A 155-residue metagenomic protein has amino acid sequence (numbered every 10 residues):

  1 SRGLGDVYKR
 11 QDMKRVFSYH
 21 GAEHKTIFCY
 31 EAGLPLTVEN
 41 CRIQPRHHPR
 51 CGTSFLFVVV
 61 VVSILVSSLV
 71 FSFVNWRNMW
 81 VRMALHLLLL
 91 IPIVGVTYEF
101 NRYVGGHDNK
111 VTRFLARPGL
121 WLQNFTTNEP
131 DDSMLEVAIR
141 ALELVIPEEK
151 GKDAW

Functional and structural regions predicted by a protein language model:
S1-Y8: Short, small-residue-biased leader/transition segments that mark boundaries at the very start of proteins
K9-G21, F100-N109: Juxtamembrane/interface segments at transmembrane-helix termini
M13, C51, L122: Residue-level signature of catalytic and energy-coupling elements of molecular machines, predominantly ATP/GTP-dependent
V16-C41, T112-W121: Juxtamembrane inter-helical linkers in multi-pass membrane proteins
P49-V60: Select subsegments of transmembrane alpha-helices in polytopic membrane proteins, especially boundary-proximal
V59-L85, V94, Y98: Juxtamembrane "helix exit" motif at the C-terminal ends of alpha-helical transmembrane segments in multi-pass membrane
F71-A84, Y103-R113, T127: Membrane interface segments of multi-pass transport proteins and intramembrane proteases
H107-W155: Cytosolic/matrix-facing juxtamembrane and C-terminal tails of multi-pass cellular membrane proteins
